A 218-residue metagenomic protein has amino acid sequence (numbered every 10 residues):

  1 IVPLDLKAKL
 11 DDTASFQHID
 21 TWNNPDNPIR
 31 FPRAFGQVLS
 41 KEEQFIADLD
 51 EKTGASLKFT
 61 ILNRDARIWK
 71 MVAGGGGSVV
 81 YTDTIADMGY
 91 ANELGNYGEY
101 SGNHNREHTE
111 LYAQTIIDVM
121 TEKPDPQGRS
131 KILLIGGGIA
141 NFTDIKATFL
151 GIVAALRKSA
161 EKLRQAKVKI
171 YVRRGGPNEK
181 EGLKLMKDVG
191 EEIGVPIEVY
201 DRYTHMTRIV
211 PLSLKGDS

Functional and structural regions predicted by a protein language model:
I1-I132, I145-K146, L150, R157-K162 (+2 more regions): ATP-dependent carboxylate/acyl-activation modules
L133-G137, K167: Short beta-strands and strand-loop turn motifs
G138-T143: Short acidic, S/G/P-rich loop/turn micro-motifs used as interaction or catalytic elements
A166-R174: Short internal beta-strands
